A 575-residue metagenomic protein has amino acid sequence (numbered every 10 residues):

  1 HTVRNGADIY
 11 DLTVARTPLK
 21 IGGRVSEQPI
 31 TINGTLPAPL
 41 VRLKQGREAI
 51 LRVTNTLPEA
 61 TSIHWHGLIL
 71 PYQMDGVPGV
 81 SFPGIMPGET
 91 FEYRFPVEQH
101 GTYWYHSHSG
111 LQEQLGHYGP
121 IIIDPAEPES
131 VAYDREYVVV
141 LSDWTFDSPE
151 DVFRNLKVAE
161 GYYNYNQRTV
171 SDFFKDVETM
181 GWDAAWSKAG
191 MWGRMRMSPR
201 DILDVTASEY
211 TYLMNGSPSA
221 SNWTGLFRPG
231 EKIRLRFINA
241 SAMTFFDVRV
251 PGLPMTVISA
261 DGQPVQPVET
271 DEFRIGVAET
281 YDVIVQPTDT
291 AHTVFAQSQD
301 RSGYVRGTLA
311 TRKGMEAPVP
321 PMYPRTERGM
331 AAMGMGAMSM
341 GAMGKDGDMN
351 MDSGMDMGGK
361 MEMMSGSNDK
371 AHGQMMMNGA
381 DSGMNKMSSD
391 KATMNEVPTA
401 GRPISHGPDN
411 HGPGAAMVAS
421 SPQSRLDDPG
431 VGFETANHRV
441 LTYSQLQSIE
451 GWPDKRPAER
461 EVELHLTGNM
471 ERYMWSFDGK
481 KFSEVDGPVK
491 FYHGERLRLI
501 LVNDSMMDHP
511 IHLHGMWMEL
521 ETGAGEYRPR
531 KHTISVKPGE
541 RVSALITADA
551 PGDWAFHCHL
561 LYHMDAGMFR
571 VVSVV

Functional and structural regions predicted by a protein language model:
H1-T13, D390-G451, K455: N-terminal pre-domain segments of enzymes
H1-V277, V283-I284, G314-N385, H465 (+7 more regions): Histidine-centered copper-binding motifs that mark active-site loops of extracellular/periplasmic copper enzymes
L111-H117, A291, Q299-R306, Y562-G567: Short acidic/polar inter-strand loop motif in beta-rich domains
Y133, L156, S208-Y210, G216 (+6 more regions): Non-transmembrane, membrane-proximal soluble domains of secreted or membrane proteins
T244, H292-V294: Interaction-mediating elements
Y281, F295-A296, L497-L499: Long compositionally biased, domain-poor regions of proteins
S448-K455, E459-Y473, D478, S483-M518 (+1 more regions): C-terminal substrate/ligand-recognition segments
V502, M506-I511, M516-V575: C-terminal soluble interaction/assembly domains
